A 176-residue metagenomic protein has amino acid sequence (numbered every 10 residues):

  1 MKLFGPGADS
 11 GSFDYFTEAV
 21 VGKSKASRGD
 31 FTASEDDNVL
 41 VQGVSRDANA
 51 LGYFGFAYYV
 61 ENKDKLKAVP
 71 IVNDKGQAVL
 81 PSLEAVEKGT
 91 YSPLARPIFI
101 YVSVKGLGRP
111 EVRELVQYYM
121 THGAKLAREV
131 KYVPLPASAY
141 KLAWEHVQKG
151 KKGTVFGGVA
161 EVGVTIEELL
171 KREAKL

Functional and structural regions predicted by a protein language model:
M1-L176: Exported/periplasmic ABC-transporter solute-binding proteins
